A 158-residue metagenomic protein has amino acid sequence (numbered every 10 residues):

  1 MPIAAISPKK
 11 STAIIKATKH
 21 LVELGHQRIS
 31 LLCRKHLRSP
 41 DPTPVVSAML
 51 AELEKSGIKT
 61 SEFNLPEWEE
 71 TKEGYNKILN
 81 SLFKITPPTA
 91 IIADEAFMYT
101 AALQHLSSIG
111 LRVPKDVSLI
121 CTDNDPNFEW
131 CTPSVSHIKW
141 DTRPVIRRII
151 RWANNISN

Functional and structural regions predicted by a protein language model:
M1-N158: Bacterial carbohydrate/catabolite-sensing allosteric modules
